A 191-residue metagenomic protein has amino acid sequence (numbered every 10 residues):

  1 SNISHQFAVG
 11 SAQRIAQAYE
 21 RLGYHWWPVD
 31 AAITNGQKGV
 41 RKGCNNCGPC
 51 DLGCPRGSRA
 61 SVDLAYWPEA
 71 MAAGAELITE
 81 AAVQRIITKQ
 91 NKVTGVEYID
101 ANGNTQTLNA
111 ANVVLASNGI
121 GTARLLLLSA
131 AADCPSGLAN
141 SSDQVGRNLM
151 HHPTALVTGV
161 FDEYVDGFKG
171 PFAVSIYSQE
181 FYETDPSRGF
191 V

Functional and structural regions predicted by a protein language model:
S1-N2, C47, D162, Q179-T184: Redox-cofactor-proximal catalytic regions of oxidoreductases
S1-V83: Conserved redox-cofactor binding core of oxidoreductases
S11-I15, D63-L64, D143-Q144, V160-D162 (+1 more regions): Short alpha-helical segments and helix-capping/turn motifs at coil-helix boundaries
K38-R41, T88-T94: A short, glycine/Asx- and small/polar-enriched loop/turn that sits immediately N-terminal to a beta-strand
R56, A72, A81, I86-I87 (+1 more regions): Glycine-rich loop(s) and the adjacent beta-strand/alpha-helix scaffold that form part
V62, N91, V174: Aromatic-residue-lined binding/catalytic grooves and analogous aromatic/hydrophobic interfacial grooves in multimeric
F168-V191: Extended catalytic-interface subdomain
